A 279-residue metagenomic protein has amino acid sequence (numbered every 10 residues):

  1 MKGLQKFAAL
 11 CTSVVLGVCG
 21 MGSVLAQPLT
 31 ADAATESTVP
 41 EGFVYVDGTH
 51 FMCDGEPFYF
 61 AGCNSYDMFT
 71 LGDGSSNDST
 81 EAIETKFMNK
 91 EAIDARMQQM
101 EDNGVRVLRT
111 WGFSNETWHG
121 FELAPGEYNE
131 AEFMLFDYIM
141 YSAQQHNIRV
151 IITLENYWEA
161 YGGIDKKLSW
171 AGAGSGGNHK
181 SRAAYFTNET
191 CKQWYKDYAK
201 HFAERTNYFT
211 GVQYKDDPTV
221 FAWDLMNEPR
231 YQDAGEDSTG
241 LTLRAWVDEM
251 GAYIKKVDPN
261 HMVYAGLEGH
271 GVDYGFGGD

Functional and structural regions predicted by a protein language model:
M1-G3: N-terminal secretory signal peptides that target proteins for export/translocation
Q5-M21: Sec-dependent N-terminal signal peptides
L10, A34-E36, V46: Extracytoplasmic
L16-G17, L25, C63, T70: Ubiquitous "structural anchor" signal
V18-E36: Sec-dependent signal peptide cleavage junction
V39-D279: Active-site mouth of glycoside hydrolases
